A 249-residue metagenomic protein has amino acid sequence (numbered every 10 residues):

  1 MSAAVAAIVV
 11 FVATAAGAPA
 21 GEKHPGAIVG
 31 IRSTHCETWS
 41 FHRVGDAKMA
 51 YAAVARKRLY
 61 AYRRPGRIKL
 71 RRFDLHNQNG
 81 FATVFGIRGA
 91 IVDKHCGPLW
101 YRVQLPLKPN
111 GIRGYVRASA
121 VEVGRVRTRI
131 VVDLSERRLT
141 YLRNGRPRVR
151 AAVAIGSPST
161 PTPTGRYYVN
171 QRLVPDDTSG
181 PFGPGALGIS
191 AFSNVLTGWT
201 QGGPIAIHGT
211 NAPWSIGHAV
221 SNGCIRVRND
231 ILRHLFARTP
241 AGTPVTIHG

Functional and structural regions predicted by a protein language model:
M1-A20: Secretory targeting and sorting signals
G21-G26, L107, A120-R129, R150 (+2 more regions): Exported/periplasmic cell-wall-interacting domains
E22-M49, Q104-V132: Boundary regions of SH3-family modules and the immediately adjacent low-complexity/disordered segments in eukaryotic
H24-D93: Beta-loop motif signature
V54-K57, C96-L99, V132-R137, P181 (+1 more regions): A short, compositionally biased
V54-P65, R113, S215-G223: Short, basic/aromatic beta-hairpin or loop at an interaction surface
N77-E122: SH3/SH3-like beta-barrel superfamily modules
K94-H95, A118-S157: A structural motif detector for short, solvent-exposed N-terminal "entry" segments of globular domains
